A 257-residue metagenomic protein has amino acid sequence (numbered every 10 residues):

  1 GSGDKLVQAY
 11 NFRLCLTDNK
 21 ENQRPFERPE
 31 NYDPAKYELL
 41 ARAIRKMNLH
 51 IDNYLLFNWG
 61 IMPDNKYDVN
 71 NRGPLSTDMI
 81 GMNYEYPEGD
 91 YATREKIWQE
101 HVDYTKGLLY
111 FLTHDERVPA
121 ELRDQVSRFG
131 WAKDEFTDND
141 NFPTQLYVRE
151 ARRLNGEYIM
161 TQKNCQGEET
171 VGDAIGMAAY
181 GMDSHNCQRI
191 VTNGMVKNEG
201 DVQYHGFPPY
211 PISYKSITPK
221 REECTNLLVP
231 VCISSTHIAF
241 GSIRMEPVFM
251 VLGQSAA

Functional and structural regions predicted by a protein language model:
G1-S255: Flavin (FAD/FMN)-binding glycine-rich loop and adjacent Rossmann-like elements that form
